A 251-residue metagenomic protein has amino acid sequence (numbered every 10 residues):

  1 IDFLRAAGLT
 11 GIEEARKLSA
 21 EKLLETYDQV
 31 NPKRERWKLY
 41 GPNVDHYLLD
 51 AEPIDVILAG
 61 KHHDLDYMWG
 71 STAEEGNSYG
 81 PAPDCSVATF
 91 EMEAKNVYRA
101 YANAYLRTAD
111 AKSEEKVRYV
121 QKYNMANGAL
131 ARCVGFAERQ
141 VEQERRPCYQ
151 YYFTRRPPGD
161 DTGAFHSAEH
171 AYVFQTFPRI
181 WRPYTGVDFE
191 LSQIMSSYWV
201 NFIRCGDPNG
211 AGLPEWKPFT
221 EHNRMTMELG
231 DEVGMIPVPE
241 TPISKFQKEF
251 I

Functional and structural regions predicted by a protein language model:
I1-D2: Alpha/beta-hydrolase active-site loop
A6, T10-G186, Y198: Substrate-gating cap/lid region and adjacent catalytic-acid/histidine neighborhood within extracellular/lumenal
M125, M225, T241: A short, highly charged nucleic-acid-interacting micro-segment common to nuclease and nuclease-linked defense proteins
A137, V200, N209-I236: Mature extracytoplasmic/periplasmic domains
A164-F165, Q193, F219-E221: A structural signal for short secondary-structure junctions
W181-F189, P237-E240: Short, flexible active-site recognition loops that position polar ligands and cofactors
D188-A211: Non-catalytic, well-ordered alpha-helical segments in soluble enzyme domains
E232-I251: Tryptophan-rich aromatic "cage" segments
